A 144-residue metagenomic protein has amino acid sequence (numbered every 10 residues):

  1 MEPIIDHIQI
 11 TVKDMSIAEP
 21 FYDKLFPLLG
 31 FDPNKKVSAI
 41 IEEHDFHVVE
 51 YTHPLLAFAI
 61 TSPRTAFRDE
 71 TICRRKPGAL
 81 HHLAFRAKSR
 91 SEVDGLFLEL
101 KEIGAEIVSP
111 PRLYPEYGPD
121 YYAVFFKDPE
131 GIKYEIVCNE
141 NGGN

Functional and structural regions predicted by a protein language model:
M1-E19, L83, E140-N144: N-terminal beta-strand motif that seeds the catalytic metal site of vicinal oxygen chelate
Q9-F58: Core segments of cupin and vicinal oxygen chelate
V12-I17, L83-Y122, K127-P129: Vicinal oxygen chelate
I41-H44, E116-Y117, G142: Short secondary-structure capping/turn micro-motifs that flank functional sites
E43-K88, G95: Long, continuous compositionally biased terminal/linker segments
P63, G118, V137-G143: Short beta->alpha transition motifs characteristic of CBS
K127-N141: Short, contiguous alpha-helical
